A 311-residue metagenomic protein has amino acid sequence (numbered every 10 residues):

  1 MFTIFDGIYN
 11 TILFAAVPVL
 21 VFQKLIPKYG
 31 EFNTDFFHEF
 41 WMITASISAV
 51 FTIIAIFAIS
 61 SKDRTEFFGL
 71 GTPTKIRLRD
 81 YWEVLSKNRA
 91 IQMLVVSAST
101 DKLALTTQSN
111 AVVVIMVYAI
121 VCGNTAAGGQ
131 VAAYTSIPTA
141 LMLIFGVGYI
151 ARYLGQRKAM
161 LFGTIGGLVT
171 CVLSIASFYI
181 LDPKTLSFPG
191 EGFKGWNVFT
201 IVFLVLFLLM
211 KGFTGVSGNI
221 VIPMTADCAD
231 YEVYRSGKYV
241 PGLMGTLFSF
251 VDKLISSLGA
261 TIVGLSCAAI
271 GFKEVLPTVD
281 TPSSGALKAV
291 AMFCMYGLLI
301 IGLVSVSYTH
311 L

Functional and structural regions predicted by a protein language model:
M1-F36, I43, I47, F207-G264: Substrate-agnostic recognition of the 12-TM MFS/MFS-like secondary transporter fold
M1-N124, Y153, A286, A291-L311: Intracellular loop-helix junctions on the cytosolic face of multi-pass helical membrane proteins
L103, T107, L141, G212-I220: Hydrophobic transmembrane alpha-helices of Major Facilitator Superfamily
C122-I137: Loop-to-transmembrane helix entry
L143-Q156: Helix-to-loop junctions at the C-terminal end of transmembrane segments in multipass secondary transporters
Q156-F162: Juxtamembrane helix-start motifs in multi-pass secondary transporters
G167-G195: C-terminal ends and interior cores of transmembrane alpha-helices in multi-pass membrane transporters/permeases
P189-S217: Hydrophobic core of transmembrane alpha-helices in multi-pass small-molecule transporters, especially MFS/SLC-type
